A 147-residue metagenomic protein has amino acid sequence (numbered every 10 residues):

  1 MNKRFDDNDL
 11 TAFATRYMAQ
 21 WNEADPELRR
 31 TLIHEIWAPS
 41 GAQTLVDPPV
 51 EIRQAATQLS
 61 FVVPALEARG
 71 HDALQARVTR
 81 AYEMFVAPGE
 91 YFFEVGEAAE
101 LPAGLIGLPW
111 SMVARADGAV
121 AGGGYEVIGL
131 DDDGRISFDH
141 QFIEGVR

Functional and structural regions predicted by a protein language model:
M1-R147: C-terminal and inter-domain tail/linker signature
